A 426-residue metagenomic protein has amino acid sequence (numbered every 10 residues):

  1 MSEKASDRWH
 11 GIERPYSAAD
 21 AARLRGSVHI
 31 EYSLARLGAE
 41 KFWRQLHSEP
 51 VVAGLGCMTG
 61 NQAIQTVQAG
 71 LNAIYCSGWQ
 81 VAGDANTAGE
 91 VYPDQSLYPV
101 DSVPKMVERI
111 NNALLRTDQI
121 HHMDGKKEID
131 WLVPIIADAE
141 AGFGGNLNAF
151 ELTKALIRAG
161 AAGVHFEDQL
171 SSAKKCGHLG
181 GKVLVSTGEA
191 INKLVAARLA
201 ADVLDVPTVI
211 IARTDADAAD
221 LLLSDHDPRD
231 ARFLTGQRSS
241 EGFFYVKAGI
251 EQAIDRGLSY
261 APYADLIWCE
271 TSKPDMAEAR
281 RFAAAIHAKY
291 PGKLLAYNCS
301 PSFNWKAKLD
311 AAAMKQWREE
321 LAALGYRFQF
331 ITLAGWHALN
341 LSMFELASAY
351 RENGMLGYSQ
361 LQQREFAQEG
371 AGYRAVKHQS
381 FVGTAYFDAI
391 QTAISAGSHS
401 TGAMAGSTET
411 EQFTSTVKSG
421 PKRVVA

Functional and structural regions predicted by a protein language model:
S6-S33, L37-Q45, G54-F303, A307 (+6 more regions): Alpha/beta enzyme core
P50: N-terminal phosphate-binding or glycine-rich loops at protein starts, especially the Walker A/P-loop of NTPases
I331-W336: Short acidic/histidine-rich active-site segments
A338-R374: A contiguous, mid-protein "functional segment" used to position or interact with cofactors/ions or partner subunits
Q363-A426: C-terminal functional modules
